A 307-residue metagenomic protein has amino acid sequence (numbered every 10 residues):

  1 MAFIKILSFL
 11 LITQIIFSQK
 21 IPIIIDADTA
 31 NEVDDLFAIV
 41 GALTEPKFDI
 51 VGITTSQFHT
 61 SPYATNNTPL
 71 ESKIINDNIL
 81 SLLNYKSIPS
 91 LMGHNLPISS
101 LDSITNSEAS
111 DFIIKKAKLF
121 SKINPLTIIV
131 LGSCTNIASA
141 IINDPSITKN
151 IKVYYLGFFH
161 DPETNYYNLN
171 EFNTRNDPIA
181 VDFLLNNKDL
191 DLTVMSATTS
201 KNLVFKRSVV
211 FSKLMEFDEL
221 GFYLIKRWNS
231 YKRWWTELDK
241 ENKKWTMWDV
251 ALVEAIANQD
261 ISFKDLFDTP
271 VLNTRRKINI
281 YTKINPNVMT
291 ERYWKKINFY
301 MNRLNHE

Functional and structural regions predicted by a protein language model:
M1-K20: Bacterial Sec-dependent N-terminal signal peptides
Q19-E307: N-terminal acidic, glycine/proline-rich low-complexity segments
